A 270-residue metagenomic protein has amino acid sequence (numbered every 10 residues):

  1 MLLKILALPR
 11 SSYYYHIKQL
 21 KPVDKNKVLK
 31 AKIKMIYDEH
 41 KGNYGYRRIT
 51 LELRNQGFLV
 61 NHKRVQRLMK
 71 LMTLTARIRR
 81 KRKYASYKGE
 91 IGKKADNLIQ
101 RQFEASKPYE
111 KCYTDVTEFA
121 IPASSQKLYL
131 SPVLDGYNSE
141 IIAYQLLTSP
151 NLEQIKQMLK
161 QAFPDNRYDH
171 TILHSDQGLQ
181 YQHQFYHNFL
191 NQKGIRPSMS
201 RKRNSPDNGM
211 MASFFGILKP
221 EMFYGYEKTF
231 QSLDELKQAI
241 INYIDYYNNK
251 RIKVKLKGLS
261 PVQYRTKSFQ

Functional and structural regions predicted by a protein language model:
M1-Q19, E39-G42, L59, A239-K257: K/E-rich alpha-helical interaction surfaces of small helical-bundle regulatory domains
L2-L6, Y13, I33, I49 (+15 more regions): Mobile genetic element proteins and their domesticated derivatives, centered on retroelements and DNA transposons
I5-S12, V28, Q154, F185 (+4 more regions): Generic alpha-helical secondary structure signal
R10-K107, S260-F269: Basic, flexible linker segments flanking DNA-binding modules in nucleic acid-interacting mobile-element proteins
A85-G89, S175-Q177, H183-Y186, P197-K219 (+2 more regions): RNase H-like two-metal-ion nuclease catalytic core shared by retroviral integrases and related mobile-element nucleases
R101, A105-I142, T148-S149: An active-site-proximal beta-strand-loop segment
Q126, Q145-N166: Active-site beta-loop-alpha junctions of metal-dependent nucleic acid enzymes, especially the RNase H-like/DDE
N191-I195, K219-Q270: C-terminal domain-tail junction helix/linker
